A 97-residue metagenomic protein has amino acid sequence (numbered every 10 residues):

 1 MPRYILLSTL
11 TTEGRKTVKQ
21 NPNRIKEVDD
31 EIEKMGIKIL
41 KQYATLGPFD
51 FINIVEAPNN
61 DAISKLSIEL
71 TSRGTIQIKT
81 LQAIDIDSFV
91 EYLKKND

Functional and structural regions predicted by a protein language model:
M1-D97: A compositional/biophysical signature of low hydrophobicity enriched in polar/charged and small residues
